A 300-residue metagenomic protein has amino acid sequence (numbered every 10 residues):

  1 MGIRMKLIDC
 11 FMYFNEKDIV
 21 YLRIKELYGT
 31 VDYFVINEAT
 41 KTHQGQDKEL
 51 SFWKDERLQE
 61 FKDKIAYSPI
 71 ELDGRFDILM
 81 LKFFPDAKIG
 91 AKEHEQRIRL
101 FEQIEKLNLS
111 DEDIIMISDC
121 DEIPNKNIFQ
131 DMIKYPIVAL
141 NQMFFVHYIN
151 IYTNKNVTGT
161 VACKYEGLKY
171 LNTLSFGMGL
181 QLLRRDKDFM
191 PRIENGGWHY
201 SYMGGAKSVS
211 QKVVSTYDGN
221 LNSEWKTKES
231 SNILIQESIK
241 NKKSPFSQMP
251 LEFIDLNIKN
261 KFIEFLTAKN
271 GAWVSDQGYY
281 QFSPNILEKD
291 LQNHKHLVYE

Functional and structural regions predicted by a protein language model:
M1-G29, Y280-S283, K289, H294-E300: N-proximal low-complexity "stem/linker" segments adjacent to membrane-targeting elements
G2-R4, G29, E60-K62, S110 (+1 more regions): Short, well-ordered coil/turn elements that cap or connect secondary structure elements
K6-I8, Y33, I114: Structural motif
F14-K17, K41-H43, D121-P124: Short acidic, S/G/P-rich loop/turn micro-motifs used as interaction or catalytic elements
E16-G29, Y33, H43-K54: Short, well-formed alpha-helical segments that are part of the catalytic scaffolds of diverse glycosyltransferases
V35-A39: Short internal beta-strands
K41-I117, K126: Active-site-proximal specificity loops/subdomain of glycosyltransferases
R75-I104, E122-E300: Catalytic-site signature of metal-activated, phosphate-bearing donor transferases, centered on the GT-A/GT-A-like
